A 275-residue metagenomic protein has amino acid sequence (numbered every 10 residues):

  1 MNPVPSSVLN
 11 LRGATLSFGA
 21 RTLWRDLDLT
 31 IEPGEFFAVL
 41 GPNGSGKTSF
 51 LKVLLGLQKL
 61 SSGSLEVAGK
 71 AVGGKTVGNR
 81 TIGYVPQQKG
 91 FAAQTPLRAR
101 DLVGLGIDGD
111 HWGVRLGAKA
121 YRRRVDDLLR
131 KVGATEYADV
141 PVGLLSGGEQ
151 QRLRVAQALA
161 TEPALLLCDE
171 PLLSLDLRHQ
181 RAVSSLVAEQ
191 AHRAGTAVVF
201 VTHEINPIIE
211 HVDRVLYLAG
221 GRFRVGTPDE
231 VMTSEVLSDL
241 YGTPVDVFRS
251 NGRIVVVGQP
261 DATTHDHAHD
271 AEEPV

Functional and structural regions predicted by a protein language model:
L55: Helix-to-loop junction immediately C-terminal to a conserved catalytic motif
G63-I82: Conserved ABC transporter NBD signature motif
A118-Y137: Conserved ABC ATPase "signature" region
P141-L145, E149: Conserved ABC ATPase signature
E162: Conserved catalytic motifs of ABC-family nucleotide-binding domains
L166-E170: Catalytic Walker B motif of ABC-type/P-loop ATPase nucleotide-binding domains
S234, L240-V275: ABC ATPase nucleotide-binding domains
